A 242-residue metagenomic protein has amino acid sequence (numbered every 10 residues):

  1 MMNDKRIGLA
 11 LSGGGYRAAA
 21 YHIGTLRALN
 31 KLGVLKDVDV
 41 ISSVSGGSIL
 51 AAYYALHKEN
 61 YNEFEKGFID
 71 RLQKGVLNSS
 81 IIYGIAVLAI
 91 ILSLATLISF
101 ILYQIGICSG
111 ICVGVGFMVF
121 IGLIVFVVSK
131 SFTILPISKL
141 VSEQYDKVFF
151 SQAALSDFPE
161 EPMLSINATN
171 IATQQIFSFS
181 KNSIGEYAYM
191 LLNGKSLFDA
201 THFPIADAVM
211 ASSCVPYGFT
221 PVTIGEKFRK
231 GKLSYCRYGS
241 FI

Functional and structural regions predicted by a protein language model:
M1-M2, L32-L35, F150-F158: Surface-exposed acidic, glycine-flexible loop patches that form ligand/cofactor-binding and adhesion interfaces
M2-I7, G231: A short, charged/proline- and glycine-enriched loop that marks the coil->beta-strand transition at the N-terminal
R6-A10, G15-M118, G122-F132, P136-K139 (+2 more regions): Patatin-like phospholipase
R17, V113-I242: Active-site gating loop/helix substructures
